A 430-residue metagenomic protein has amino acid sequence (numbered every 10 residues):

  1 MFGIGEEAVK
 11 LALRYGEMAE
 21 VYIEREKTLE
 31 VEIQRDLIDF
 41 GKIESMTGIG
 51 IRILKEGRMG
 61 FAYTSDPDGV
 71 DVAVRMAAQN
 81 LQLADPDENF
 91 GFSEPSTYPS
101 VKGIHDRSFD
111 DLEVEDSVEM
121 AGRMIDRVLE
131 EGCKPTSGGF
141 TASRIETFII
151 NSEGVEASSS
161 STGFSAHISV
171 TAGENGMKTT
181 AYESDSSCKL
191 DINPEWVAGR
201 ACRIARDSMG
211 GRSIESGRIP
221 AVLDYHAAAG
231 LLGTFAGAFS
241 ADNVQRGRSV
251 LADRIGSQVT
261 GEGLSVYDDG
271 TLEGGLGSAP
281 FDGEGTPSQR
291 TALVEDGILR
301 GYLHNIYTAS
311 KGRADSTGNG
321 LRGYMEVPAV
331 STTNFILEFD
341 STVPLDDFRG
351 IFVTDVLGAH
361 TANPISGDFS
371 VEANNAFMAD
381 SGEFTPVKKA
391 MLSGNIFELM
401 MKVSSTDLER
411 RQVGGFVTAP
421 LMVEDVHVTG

Functional and structural regions predicted by a protein language model:
M1-G430: N-terminal small-residue-enriched
